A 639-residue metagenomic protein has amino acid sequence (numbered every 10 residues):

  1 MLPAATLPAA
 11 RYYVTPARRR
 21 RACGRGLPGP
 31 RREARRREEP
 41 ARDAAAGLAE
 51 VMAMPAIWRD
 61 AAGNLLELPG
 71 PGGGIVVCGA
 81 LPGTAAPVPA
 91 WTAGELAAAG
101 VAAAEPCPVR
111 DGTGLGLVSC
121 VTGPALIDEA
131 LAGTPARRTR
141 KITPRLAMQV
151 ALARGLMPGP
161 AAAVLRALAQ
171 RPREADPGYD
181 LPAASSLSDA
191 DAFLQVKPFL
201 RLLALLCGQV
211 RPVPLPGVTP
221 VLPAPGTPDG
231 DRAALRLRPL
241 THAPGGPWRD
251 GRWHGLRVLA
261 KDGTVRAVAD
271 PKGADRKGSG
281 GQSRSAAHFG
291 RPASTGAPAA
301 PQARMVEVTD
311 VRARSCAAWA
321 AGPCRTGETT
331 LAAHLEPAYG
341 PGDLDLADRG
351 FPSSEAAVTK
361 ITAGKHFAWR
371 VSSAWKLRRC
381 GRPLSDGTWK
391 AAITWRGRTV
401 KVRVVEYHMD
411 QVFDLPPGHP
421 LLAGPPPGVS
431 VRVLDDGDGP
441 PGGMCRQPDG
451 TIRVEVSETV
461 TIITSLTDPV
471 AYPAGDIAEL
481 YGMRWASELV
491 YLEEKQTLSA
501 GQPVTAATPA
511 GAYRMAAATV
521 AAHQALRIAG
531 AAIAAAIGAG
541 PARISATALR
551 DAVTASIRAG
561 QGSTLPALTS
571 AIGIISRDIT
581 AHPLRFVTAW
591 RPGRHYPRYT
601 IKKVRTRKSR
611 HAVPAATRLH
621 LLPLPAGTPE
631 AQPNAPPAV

Functional and structural regions predicted by a protein language model:
L2-P3, P8: Intrinsically disordered, low-complexity proline-rich tandem-repeat tracts
R11-P55, G63, G72-A163, D191 (+5 more regions): Single, function-defining residue in the core of a domain
P135, S186-T309: Active-site-proximal, Lys/Arg-enriched surface segment that forms a nucleic-acid-binding/basic interface patch
A161-P177: DNA-recognition alpha helix
R171, L194-K197, A500: A short structural micro-motif
A175-D176, G245-R249, A293-T295, D348 (+1 more regions): Catalytic micro-motifs at enzyme active sites that drive phosphoryl/nucleotidyl and oxygen chemistry
